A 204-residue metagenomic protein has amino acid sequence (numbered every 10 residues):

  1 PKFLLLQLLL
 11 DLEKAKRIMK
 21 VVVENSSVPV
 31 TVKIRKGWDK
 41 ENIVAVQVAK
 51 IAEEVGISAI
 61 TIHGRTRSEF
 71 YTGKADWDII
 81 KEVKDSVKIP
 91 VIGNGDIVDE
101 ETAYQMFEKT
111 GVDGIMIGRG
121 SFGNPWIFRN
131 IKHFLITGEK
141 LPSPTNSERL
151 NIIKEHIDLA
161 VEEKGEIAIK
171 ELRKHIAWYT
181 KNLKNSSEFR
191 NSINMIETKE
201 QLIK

Functional and structural regions predicted by a protein language model:
P1-L12, K36, I62-Y71: Glycine-rich, proline-tolerant flexible connector loops at the mouths of alpha/beta enzymes
L6, A15-E24, V32-I34: Conserved beta-alpha-beta core of the PfkB/ribokinase-like small-molecule kinase fold
Q7, K33-A45: Active-site mouth loops of central-metabolism enzymes
E13, R17, N25-S27, E41-A59 (+3 more regions): Alpha/beta catalytic cores of nucleotide-metabolism and tRNA/nucleoside-modifying enzymes
